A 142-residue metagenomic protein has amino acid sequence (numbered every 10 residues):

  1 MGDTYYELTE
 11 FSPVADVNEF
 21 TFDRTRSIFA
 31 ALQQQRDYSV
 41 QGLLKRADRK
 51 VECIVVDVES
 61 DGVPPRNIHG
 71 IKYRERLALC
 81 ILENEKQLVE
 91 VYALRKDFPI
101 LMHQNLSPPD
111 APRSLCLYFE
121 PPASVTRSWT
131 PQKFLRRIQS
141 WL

Functional and structural regions predicted by a protein language model:
M1-V51, E59: N-terminal "first-domain core" detector
F29-Q34, G42-C116, W129, I138: Compact alpha/beta protein-protein interaction domains typified by the UBC
Y118, P122: Extracellular carbohydrate recognition and processing domains and analogous Trp-centered ligand-binding platforms
S124-S128, Q132: Conserved small-residue
K133-R136, W141-L142: Accessory nucleic-acid engagement/destabilization modules that flank
